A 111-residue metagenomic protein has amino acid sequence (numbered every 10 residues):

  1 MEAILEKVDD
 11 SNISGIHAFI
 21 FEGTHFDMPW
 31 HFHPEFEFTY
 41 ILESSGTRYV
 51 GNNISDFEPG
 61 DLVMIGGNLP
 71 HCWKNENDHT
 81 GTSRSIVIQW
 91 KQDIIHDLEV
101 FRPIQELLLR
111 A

Functional and structural regions predicted by a protein language model:
M1-L62: Generic protein-terminus/edge-of-domain signal
A3-D10, G66-A111: A hydrophobic/aromatic-rich effector-binding and dimerization subdomain of bacterial HTH-type transcriptional regulators
